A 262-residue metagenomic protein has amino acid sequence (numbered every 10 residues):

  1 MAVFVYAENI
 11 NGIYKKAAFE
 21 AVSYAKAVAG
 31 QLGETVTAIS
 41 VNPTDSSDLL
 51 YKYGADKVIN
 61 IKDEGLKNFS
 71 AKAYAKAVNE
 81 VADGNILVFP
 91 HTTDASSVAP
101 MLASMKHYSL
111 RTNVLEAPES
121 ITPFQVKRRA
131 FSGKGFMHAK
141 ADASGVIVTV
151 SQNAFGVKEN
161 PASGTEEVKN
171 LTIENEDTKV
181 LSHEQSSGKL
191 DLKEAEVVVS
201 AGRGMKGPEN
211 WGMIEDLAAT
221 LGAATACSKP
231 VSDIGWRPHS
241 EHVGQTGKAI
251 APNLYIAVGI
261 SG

Functional and structural regions predicted by a protein language model:
M1-G262: N-terminal glycine-rich FAD/FM-binding segment characteristic of electron-transfer flavoproteins
